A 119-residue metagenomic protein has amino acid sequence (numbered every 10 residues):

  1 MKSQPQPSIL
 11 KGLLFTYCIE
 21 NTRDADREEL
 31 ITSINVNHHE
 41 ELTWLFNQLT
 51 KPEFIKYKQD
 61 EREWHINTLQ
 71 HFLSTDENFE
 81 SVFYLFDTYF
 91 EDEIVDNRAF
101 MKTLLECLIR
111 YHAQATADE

Functional and structural regions predicted by a protein language model:
M1-N47, L105, H112-A113: Short terminal alpha-helical segments
G12-F15, L73, Y89: Generic preference for hydrophobic/aromatic residues in regular secondary structure cores
R23-A25, P52, L108, E119: Amphipathic alpha-helical interaction segments
L45-H71: Mature extracytoplasmic domains of secretory-pathway proteins
D76-E119: Amphipathic alpha-helical binding modules
